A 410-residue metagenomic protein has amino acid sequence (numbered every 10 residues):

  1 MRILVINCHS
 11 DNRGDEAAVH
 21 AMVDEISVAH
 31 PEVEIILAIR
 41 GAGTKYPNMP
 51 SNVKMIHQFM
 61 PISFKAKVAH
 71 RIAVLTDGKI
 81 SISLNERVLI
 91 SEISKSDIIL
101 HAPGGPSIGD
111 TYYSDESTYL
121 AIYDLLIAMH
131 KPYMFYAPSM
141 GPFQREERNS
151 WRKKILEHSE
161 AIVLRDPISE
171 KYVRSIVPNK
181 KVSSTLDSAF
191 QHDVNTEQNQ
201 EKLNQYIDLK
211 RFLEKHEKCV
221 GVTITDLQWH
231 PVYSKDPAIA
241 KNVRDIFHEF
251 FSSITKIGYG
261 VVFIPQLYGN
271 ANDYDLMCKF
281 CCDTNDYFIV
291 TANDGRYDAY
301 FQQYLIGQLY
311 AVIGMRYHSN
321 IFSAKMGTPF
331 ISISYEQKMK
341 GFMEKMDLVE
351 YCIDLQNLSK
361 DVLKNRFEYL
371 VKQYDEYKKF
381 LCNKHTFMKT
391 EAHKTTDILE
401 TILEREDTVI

Functional and structural regions predicted by a protein language model:
M1-I410: Active-site anion-handling motifs in enzyme catalytic cores
